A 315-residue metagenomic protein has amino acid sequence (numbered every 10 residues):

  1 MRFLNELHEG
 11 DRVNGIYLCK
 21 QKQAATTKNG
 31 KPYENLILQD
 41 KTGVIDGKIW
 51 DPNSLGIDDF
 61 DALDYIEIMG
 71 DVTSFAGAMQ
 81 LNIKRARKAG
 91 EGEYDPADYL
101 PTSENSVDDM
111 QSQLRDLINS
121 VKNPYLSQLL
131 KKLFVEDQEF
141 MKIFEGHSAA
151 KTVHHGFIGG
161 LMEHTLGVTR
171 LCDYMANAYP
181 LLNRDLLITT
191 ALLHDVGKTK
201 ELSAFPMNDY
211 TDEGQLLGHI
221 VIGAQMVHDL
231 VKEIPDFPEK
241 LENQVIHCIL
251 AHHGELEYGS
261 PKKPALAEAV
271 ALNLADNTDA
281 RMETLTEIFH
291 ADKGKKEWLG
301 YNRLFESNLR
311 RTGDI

Functional and structural regions predicted by a protein language model:
M1-V13: OB-fold nucleic-acid-binding modules
Y17, L63, V168, I249 (+1 more regions): Divalent metal-coordination and catalytic microenvironments
Q21-P32, I45-D46, P52-Y99: OB-fold single-stranded nucleic acid-binding module
I37-K48: Short, basic/aromatic beta-hairpin or loop at an interaction surface
E93-Q215, E255: Acidic/His-rich, divalent-metal-binding segments that scaffold phosphate/diphosphate chemistry
T152-H154, E163-H164, Y174-D292: Divalent metal-dependent catalytic cores for phosphoryl transfer on phosphate-bearing substrates
N273, A291, K295-N308, T312-I315: N-terminal intrinsically disordered, cationic/polar leader segments that include organellar targeting peptides
